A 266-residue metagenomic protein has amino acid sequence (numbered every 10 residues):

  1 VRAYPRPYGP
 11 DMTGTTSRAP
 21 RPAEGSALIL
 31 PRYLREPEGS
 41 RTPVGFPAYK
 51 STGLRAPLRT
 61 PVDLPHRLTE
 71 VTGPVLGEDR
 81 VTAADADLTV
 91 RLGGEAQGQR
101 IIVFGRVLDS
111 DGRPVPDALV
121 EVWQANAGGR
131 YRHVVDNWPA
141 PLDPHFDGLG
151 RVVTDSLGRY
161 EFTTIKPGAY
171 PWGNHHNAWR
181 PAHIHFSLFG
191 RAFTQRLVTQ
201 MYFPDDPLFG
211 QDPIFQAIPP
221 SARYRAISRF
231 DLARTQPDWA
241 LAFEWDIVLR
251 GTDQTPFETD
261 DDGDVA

Functional and structural regions predicted by a protein language model:
A3-Y8: Short, positively charged and aromatic/hydrophobic N-terminal segments
G9, T13-A266: Beta-strand-dominated extracellular/periplasmic modules and repeats in secreted or surface-exposed proteins
